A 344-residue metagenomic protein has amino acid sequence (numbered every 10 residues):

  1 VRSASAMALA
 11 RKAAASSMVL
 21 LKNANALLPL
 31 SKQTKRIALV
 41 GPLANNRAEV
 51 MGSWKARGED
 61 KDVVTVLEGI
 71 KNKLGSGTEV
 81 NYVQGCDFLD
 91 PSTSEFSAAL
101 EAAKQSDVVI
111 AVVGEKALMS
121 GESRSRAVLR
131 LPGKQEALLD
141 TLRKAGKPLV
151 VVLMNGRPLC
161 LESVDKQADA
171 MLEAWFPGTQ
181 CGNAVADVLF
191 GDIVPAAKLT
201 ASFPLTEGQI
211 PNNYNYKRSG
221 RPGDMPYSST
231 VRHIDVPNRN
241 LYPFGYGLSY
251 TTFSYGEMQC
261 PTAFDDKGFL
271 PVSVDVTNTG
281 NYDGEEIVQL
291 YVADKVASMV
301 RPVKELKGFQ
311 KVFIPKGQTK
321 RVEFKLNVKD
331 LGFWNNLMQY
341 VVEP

Functional and structural regions predicted by a protein language model:
V1-G52, G58-L67, K71-S76, M154-E285 (+2 more regions): Secreted, periplasmic, or luminal enzymes acting at the cell surface/secretory milieu
R2-S3, N81-P148, V152-K166: Hydrophobic helix-and-loop "lid/oligomerization" segment in the mid-to-C-terminal part of catalytic domains
A48-W54, S120-S125, D165, P302-K304: Short acidic, glycine/proline-rich loop/turn micro-motifs
N281-S298, K304-L306: Short acidic, flexible loop segments centered on an aromatic residue
S298-W334, M338: Intrinsically disordered, low-complexity Pro/Gly/Ser/Thr-rich segments with frequent PxxP/GP/PP motifs and embedded
M338-P344: Eukaryote-biased detector of low-complexity, proline/serine/threonine-rich segments and adjacent exposed loops
